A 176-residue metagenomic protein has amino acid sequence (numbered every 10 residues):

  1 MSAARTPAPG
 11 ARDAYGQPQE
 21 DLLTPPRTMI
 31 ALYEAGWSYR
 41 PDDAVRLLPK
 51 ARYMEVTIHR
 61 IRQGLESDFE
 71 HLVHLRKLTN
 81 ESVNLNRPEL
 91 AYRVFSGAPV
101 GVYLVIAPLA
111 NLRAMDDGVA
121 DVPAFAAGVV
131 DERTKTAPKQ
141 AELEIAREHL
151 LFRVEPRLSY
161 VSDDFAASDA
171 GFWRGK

Functional and structural regions predicted by a protein language model:
M1-K176: Short S/T/G/P-rich N-terminal loop/turn motif that feeds into the first structured element of a domain
